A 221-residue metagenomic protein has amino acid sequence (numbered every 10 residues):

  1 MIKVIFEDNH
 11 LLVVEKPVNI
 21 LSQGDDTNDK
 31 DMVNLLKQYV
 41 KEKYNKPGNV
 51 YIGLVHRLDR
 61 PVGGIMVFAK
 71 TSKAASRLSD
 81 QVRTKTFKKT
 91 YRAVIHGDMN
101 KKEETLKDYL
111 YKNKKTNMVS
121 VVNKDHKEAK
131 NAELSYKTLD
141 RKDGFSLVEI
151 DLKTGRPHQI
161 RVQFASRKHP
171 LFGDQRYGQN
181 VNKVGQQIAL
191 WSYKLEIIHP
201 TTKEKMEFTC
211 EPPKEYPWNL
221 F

Functional and structural regions predicted by a protein language model:
M1-F221: RNA pseudouridine synthases
